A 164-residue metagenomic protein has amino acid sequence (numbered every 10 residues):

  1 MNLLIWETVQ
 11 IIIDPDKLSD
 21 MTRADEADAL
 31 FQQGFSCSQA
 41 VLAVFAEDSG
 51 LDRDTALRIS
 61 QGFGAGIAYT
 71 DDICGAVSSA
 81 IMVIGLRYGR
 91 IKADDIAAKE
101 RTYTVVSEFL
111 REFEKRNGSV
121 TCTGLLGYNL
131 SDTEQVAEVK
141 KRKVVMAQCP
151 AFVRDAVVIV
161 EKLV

Functional and structural regions predicted by a protein language model:
I11-Q33: Polybasic, low-complexity association/targeting segments
I12-D16, F45-G62, Y128-T133: Acidic-glycine-rich active-site phosphate/pyrophosphate-binding loop
D25-Q32, G64-D71, K141-V145: A short glycine/serine-rich beta->alpha loop
C37, C74, C122: Short cysteine clusters
S49-R58, L86-V105: Phosphate-handling active-site elements
D71-M82: Conserved phosphate/anionic-ligand binding catalytic regions in large, soluble enzymes, centered on
S107-V164: C-terminal binding/interaction regions
